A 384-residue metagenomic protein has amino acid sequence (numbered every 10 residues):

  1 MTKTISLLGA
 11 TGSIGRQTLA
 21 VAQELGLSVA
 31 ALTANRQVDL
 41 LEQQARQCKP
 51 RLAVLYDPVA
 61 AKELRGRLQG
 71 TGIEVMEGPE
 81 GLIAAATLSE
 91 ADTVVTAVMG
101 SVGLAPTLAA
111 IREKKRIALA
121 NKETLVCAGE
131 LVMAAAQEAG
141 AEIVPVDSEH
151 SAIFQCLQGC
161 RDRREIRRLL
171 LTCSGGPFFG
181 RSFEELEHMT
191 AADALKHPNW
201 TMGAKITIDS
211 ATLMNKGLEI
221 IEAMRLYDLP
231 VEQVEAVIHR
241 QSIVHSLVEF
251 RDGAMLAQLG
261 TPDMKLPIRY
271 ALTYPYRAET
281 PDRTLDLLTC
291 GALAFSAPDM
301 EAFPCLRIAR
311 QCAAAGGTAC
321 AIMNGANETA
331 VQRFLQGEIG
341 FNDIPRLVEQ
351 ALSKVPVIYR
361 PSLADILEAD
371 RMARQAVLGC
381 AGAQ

Functional and structural regions predicted by a protein language model:
M1-Q384: Catalytic, metal-anchored helix/loop core of enzyme active sites in primary metabolism
